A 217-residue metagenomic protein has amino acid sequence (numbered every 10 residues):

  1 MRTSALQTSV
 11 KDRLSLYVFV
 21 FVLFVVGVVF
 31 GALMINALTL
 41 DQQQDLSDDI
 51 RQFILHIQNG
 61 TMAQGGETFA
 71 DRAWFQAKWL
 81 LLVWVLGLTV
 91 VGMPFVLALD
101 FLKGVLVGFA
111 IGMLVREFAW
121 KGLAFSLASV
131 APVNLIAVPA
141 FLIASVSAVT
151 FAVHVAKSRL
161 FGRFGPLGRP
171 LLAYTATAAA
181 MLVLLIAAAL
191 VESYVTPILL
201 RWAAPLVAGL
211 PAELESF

Functional and structural regions predicted by a protein language model:
M1-L16, A63, L160-R169: Cytosolic juxtamembrane amphipathic/interface segments immediately preceding and feeding into a transmembrane helix
V10-Q43: N-terminal signal-anchor transmembrane alpha helix
A32-L55, L199, A203: Interfacial/capping segments of alpha-helical transmembrane domains
N36, L40, G87-M113: Transmembrane alpha-helix/helix-exit interface in multi-pass inner-membrane proteins
L55-V85: Interfacial helix-start motif at the membrane-water boundary
L99-P132, A176-V191: Hydrophobic alpha-helical transmembrane segments of integral membrane proteins
P132-L142: Membrane-interface loop-to-helix entry segments
A144-F217: Terminal transmembrane helical module of multi-pass membrane proteins
